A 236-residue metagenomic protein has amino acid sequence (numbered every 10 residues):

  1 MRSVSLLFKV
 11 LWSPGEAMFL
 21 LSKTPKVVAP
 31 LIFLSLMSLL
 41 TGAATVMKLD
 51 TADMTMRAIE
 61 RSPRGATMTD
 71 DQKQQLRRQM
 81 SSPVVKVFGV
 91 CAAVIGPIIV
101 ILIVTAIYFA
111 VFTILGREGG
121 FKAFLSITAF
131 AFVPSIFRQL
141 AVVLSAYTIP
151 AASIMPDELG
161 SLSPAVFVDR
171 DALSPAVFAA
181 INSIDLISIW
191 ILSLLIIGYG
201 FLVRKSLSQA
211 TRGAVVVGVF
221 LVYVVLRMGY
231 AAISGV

Functional and structural regions predicted by a protein language model:
M1-S22, L226, Y230: Membrane-interacting alpha-helical segments
R2, E16-F137, V143: Selected alpha-helical membrane-embedding segments in polytopic membrane proteins
S5-L7, I98-V100, D185-L186: A short, ordered amphipathic alpha-helix with a cationic face
F8, F112-L115, F201: Short N-terminal micro-motifs specific to bacterial/archaeal maturation and metal-cluster initiation sites
A123-V236: Hydrophobic alpha-helical transmembrane segments and adjacent short intramembrane/lumenal linkers of inner/organellar
